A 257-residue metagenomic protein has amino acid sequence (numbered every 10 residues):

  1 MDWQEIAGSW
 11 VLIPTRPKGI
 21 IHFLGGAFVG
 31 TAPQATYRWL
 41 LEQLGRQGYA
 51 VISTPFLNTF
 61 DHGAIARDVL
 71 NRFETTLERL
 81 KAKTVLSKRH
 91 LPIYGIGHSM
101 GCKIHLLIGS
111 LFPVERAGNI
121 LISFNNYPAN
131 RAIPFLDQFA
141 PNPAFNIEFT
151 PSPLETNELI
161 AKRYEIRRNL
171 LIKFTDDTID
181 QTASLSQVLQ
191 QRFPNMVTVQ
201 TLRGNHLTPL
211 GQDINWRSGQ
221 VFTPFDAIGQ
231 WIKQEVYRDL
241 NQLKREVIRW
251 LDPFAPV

Functional and structural regions predicted by a protein language model:
D2-T59: Short, surface-exposed "cap/lid" segments of acyl-processing enzymes
L12-T15, G118, P128-L202: The feature captures the conserved acid-bearing segment of alpha/beta-hydrolase catalytic domains
F23-L24, I96, I122, I172-F174: Short hydrophobic segments within beta-strands
A27-G30, N58-F60, G101-C102, N126-A129 (+1 more regions): Short acidic, S/G/P-rich loop/turn micro-motifs used as interaction or catalytic elements
S53-S87: Catalytic nucleophile-loop/oxyanion-hole region of alpha/beta-hydrolase and closely related hydrolase-like folds
F73-R163: Serine-dependent carboxylesterase/thioesterase catalytic core of lipase-like alpha/beta-hydrolase/SGNH enzymes
F193-D226: Catalytic histidine neighborhood in serine/cysteine hydrolases with alpha/beta-hydrolase-type architecture
I214-V257: Catalytic active-site module of serine/aspartate enzymes centered on a nucleophile-bearing elbow/loop
